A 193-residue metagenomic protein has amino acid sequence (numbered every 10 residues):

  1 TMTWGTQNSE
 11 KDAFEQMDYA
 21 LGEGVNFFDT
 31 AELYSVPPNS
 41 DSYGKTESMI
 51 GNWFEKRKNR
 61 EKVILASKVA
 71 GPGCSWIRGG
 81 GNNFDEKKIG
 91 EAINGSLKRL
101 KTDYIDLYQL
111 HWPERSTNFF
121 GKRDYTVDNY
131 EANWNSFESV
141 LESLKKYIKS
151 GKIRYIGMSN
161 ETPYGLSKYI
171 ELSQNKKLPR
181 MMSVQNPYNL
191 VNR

Functional and structural regions predicted by a protein language model:
T1-G5, A66-G80, Q109, R115-D124: N-terminal small/glycine-rich loop or linker at the start of catalytic domains across soluble metabolic enzymes
T1-K11, S75-G90, V127-N135: Active-site mouth loops of central-metabolism enzymes
T1-V69, K87-G90, N94, D103 (+1 more regions): N-terminal binding-site loop/beta-alpha segment at the start of enzyme catalytic domains that lines or forms
T3, E32-Y34, V69-G71, Q109-E114 (+2 more regions): Active-site-proximal loop/turn and secondary-structure-junction residues that shape catalytic pockets, frequently
K11, P113-R193: Beta/alpha (TIM)-barrel catalytic core signal, keyed to glycine-rich beta->alpha loops juxtaposed to Asp/Glu that bind
N26-F27, K62-A66, Y104-Q109, I153-G157 (+1 more regions): Structural preference for beta-strand elements that scaffold enzyme active sites
K56, G71, L172-N175: A short linear boundary/processing microfeature
S75-Q109, P187: Active-site gating/metal-coordination segments in enzymes
